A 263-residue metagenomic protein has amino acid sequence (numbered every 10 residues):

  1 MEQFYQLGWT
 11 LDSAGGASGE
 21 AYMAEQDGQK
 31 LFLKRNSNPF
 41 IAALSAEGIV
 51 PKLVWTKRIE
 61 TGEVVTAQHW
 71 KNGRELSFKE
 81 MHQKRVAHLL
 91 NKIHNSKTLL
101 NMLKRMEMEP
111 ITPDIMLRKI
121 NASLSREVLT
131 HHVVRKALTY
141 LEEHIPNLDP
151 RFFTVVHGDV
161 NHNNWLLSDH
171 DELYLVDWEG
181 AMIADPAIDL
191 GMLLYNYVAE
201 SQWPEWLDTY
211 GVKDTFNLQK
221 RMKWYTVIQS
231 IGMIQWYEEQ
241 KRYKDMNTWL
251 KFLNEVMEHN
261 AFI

Functional and structural regions predicted by a protein language model:
M1-Y5, T98-G158, H170, N260: An alpha-helical support segment within catalytic cores of ATP-dependent transferases
F4-D12: Conserved N-terminal boundary motif of the eukaryotic protein kinase catalytic domain
L11-R105: ATP-binding pocket architecture of kinase catalytic cores
A21-A24, E142-L190: Active-site acidic catalytic loop and adjacent metal/ATP-binding pocket of ATP-dependent phosphoryl transfer enzymes
V50, L90, L117-I120, A187 (+2 more regions): A general structural signal for well-ordered alpha-helical segments in protein cores
I59-K79, P113-S125, V227-Y243: A glycine-centered beta->alpha junction motif in the catalytic cores of kinase/phosphotransferase enzymes
S168-Q219: Active-site Asp-x-Gly
Y195, T209-I263: Helix-rich C-terminal or lid/interface subdomains of diverse kinases
